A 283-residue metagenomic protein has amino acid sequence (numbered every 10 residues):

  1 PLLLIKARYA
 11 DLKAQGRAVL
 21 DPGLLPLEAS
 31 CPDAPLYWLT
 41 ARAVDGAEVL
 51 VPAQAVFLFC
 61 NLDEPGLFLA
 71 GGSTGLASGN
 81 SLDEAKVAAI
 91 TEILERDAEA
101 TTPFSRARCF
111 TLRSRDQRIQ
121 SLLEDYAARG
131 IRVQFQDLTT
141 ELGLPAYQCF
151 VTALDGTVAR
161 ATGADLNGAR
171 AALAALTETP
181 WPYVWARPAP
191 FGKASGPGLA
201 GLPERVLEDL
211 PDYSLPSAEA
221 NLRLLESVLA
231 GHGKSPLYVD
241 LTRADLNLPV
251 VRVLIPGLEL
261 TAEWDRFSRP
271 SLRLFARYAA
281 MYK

Functional and structural regions predicted by a protein language model:
P1-K283: Helix-biased "structured C-terminal domain" signature
